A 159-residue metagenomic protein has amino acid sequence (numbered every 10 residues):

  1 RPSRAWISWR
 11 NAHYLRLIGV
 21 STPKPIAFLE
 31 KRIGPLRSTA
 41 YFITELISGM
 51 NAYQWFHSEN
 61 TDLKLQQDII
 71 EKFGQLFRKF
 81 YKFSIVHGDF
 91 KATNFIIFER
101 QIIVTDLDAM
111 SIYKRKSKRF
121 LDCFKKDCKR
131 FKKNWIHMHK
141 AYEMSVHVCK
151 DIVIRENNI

Functional and structural regions predicted by a protein language model:
R1, N60-T61, K118-R119: Short glycine-enriched, charge-decorated loop/helix-capping segments at active-site entrances that position
R1-N51, R78-K82: Conserved ATP-binding subdomain of kinase catalytic cores across diverse folds
A5, N11-T22, W55-T93: Conserved kinase catalytic-core helix
K31, T44-D62, A109-I112: A glycine-centered beta->alpha junction motif in the catalytic cores of kinase/phosphotransferase enzymes
Y53, I97, K114-K116: Short, function-defining helix-loop hinge/capping sites that tune catalysis or transport
K91-F98, I103: Conserved protein-kinase catalytic-loop segment immediately C-terminal to the catalytic Asp of the HRD motif
Q101-I159: C-lobe/activation-segment region of protein kinase-like
